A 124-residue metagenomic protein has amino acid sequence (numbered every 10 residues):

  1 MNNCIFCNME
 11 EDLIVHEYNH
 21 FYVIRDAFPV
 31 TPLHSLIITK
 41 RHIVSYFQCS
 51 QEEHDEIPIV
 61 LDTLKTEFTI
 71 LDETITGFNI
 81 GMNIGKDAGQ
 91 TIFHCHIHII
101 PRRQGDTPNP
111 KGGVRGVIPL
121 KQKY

Functional and structural regions predicted by a protein language model:
M1-Y124: HIT superfamily nucleotide-processing domains
